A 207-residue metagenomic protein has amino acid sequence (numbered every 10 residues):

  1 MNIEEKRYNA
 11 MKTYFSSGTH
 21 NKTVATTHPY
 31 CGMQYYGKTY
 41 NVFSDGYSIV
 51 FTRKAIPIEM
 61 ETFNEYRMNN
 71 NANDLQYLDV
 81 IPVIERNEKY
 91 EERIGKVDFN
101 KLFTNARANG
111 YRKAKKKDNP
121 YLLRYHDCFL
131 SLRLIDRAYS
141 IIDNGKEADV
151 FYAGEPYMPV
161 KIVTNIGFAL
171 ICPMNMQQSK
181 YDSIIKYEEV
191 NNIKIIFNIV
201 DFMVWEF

Functional and structural regions predicted by a protein language model:
M1-T52: Intrinsically disordered, low-complexity linker/loop segments enriched in Gly/Pro and charged/polar residues
S44-I49, R53-A55, E61-F207: C-terminal functional regions that serve as terminal interaction/effector modules
